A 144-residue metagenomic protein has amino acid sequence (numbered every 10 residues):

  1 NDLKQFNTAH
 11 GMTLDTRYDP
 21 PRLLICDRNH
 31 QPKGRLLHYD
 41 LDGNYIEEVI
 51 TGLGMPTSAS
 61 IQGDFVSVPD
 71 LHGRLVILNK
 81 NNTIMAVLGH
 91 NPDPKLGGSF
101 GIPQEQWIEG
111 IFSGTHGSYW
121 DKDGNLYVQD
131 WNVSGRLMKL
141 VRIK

Functional and structural regions predicted by a protein language model:
N1-N7, L53, M85-G110: Surface-exposed loop and turn segments in beta-propeller and other repeat-based domains that flank or scaffold
D2-R22, T51-F65, I108-D121: Beta-rich, blade/repeat-based domains predominating in secreted/periplasmic proteins but also intracellular
R17, R28-H30, D70-L71, W131: Short loop/turn segments immediately following the C-termini of beta-strands
R22-I25, F65-V68, V76, N125-V128: Conserved beta-propeller blade signature
G34-L37, R74-V76, R136-K139: A short loop-to-beta-strand structural motif that recurs across blades of beta-propeller domains
Y39-N44, N79-T83, V141-K144: Short loop/turn segments that connect beta-strands within beta-propeller blades
E47-E48, A86: Aromatic (tryptophan-biased) beta-strands that constitute blades/sheets of beta-rich domains
I111-K144: Blade-level signature of beta-propeller repeat domains, shared across WD40, Kelch, NHL, RCC1 and BNR/Asp-box propellers
